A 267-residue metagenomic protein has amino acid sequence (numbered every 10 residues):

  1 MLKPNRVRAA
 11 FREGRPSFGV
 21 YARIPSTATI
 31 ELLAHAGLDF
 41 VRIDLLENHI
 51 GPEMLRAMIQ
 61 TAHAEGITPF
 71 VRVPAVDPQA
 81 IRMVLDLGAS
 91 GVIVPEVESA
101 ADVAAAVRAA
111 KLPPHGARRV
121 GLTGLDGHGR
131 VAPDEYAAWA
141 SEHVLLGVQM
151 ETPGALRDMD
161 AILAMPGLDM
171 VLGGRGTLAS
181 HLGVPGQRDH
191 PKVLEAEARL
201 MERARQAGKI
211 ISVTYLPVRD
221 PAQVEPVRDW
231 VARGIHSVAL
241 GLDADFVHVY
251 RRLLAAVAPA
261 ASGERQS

Functional and structural regions predicted by a protein language model:
M1-S267: Expand to "…catalyze enediolate/carbanion chemistry for C-C bond making/breaking, isomerization, decarboxylation
